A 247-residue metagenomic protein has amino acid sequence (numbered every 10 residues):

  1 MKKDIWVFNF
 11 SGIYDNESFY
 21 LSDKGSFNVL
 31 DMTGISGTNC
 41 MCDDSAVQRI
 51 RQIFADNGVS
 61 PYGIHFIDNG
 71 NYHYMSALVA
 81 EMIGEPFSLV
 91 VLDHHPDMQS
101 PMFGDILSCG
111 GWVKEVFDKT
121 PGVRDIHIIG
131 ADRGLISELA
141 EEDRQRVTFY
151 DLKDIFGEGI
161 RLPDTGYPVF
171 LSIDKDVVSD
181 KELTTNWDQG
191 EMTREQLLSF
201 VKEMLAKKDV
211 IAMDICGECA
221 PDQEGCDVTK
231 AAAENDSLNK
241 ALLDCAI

Functional and structural regions predicted by a protein language model:
K2-I67, N71-S88, P121, H127-I247: Catalytic cores of soluble, metal-dependent hydrolases
Y62-F66, M98-F103: A short glycine/serine-rich beta->alpha loop
H73, F103-G111, E191: Short, amphipathic alpha-helical segments
L89-P101, S108, W112: Long, hydrophobic, well-ordered secondary-structure blocks that form the structural core and pocket-lining surfaces
S100-I106, S137-E142: Active-site-proximal loop->helix
W112-V113, V201: Short secondary-structure capping micro-motifs at structural edges
